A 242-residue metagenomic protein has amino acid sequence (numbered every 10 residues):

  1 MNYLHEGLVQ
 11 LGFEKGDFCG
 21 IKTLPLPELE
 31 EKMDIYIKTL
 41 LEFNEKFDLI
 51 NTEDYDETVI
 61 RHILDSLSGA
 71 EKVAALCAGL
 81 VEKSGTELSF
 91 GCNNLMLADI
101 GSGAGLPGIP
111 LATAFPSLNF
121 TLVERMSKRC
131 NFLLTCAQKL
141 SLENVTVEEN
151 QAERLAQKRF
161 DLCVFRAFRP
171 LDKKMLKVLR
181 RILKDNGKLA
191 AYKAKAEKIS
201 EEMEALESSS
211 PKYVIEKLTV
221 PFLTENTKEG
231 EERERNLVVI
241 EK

Functional and structural regions predicted by a protein language model:
N2-V81, G85-L88, K128, T135-E143: Class I SAM-dependent transferase core
C19, E87-F90, E207, K228: Intrinsically disordered and other compositionally biased segments
L76, L80, G91-C92, L155-K158: Glycine-rich phosphate-binding loop signature in dinucleotide/nucleotide-binding domains
E87, N93-G103: Conserved class I S-adenosyl-L-methionine
A104-S117: Conserved SAM-binding loop of SAM-dependent methyltransferases across substrates and taxa, primarily the Class I
S117-K242: S-adenosylmethionine
